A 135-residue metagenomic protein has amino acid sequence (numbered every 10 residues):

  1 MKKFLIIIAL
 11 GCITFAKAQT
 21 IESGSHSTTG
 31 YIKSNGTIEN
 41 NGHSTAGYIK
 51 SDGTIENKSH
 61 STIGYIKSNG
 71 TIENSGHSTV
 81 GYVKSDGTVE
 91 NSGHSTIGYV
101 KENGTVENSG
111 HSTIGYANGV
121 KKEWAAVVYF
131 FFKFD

Functional and structural regions predicted by a protein language model:
K3-I13: Sec-dependent N-terminal signal peptides
T14-A18: Sec/Tat signal peptide C-region and signal peptidase I cleavage site
Q19-D135: Intrinsically disordered, low-complexity proline/glycine-rich segments
